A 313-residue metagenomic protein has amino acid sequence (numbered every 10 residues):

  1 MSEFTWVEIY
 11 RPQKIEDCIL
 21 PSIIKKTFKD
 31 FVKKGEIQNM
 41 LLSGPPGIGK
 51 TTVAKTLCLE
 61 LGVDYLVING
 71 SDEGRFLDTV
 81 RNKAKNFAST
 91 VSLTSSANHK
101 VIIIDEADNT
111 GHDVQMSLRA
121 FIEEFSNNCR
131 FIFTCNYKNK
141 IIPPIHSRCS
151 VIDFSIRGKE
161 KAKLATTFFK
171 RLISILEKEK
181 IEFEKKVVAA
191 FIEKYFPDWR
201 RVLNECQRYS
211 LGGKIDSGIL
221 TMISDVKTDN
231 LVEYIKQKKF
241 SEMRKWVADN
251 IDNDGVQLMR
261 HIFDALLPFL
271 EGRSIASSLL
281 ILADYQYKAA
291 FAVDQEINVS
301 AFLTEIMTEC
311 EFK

Functional and structural regions predicted by a protein language model:
M1-E160, Q207, L282, Q286: P-loop/Walker A NTP-binding region and its immediately flanking N-terminal helices in P-loop NTPase folds
Y10, I102, T167, F183-K186 (+2 more regions): Alpha-helix N-cap/N′ positions at the starts of helices
I142-K178, E184-A189, N204: Conserved AAA+ ATPase core "coupling" helix
E177, I181, K186-W199, I219-M222 (+3 more regions): A short helix-loop-helix "switch/interaction" segment in the helical subdomain of ASCE P-loop NTPases
E184-K185, K194-Q207, F240-S241, G255-M259 (+1 more regions): The conserved phosphate-sensing helix
A189-K194, R200-G212, K245-A248, F263-D264: C-terminal helical "lid" of AAA+/P-loop NTPase domains
L203-E233, S278-L279: Conserved C-terminal helix/linker of AAA+ ATPases
L231-K313: Helix-rich C-terminal "collar"/helical-bundle subdomain used as an assembly and partner-interaction module in RFC-like
